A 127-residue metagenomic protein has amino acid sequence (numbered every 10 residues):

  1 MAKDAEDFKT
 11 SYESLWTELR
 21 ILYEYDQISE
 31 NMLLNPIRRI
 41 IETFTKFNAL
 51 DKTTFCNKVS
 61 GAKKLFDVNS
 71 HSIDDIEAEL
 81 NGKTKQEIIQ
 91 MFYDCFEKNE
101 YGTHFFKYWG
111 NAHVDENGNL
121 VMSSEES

Functional and structural regions predicted by a protein language model:
M1-S127: Acidic, Mg2+-coordinating catalytic modules of nucleic-acid enzymes
